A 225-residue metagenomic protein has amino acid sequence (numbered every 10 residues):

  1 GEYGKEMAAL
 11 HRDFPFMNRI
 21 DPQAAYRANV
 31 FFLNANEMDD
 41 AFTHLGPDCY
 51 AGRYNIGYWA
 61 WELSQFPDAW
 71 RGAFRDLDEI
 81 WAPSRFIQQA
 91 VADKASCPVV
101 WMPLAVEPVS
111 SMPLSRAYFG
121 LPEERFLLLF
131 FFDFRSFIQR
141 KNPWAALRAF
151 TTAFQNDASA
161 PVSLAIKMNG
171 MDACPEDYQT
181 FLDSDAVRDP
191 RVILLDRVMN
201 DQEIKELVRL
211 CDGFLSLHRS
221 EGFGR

Functional and structural regions predicted by a protein language model:
E2-V91, Q202-E203: Extended catalytic core of nucleotide-activated donor transferases of GT-like folds
D78-Q89, S96-S111: Donor nucleotide-sugar binding/catalytic pocket of nucleotide-sugar-dependent glycosyltransferases
V109-L121: A short helix/loop element that forms part of the nucleotide-sugar donor recognition site in Leloir-type
P122-K141, L147-T151, L164: Conserved donor-binding/catalytic core segment of Leloir-type glycosyltransferases
A145, G224-R225: A short, glycine- and acidic-residue-rich donor-binding loop in the catalytic cores of nucleotide-sugar-dependent
M171, P175-E206: Nucleotide-activated donor-binding/catalytic signature segment of Leloir-type glycosyltransferases, i.e., the conserved
R219: Aromatic "clamp/platform" in nucleotide-sugar-dependent glycosyltransferases that forms part of the donor/acceptor
